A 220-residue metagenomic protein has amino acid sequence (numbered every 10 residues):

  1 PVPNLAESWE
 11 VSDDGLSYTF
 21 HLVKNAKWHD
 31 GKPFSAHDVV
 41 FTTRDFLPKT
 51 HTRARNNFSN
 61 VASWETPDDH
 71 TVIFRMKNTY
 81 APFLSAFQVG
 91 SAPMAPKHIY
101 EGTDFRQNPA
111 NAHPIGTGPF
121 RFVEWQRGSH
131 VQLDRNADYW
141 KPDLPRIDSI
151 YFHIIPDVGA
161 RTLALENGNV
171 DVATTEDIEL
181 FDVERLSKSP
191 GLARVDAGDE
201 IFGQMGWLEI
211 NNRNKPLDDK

Functional and structural regions predicted by a protein language model:
P1-D14, R44, N56, H113-T117: N-terminal lobe/hinge region of extracytoplasmic solute-binding protein
N4, F34, D38-D45, N56-N60 (+7 more regions): Extracytoplasmic/secreted proteins, especially bacterial periplasmic and envelope-associated proteins
D14-L16, V23-N25, V39, R44 (+8 more regions): Solvent-exposed coil/turn segments that connect beta secondary-structure elements in extracytoplasmic/periplasmic
S17, K27, F74, P142-H153 (+1 more regions): A local structural motif
H21, R55-Y100: Surface-exposed binding/hinge segments that line and control ligand-binding clefts or catalytic entry sites
F46, S63-E65, V123-Q132, Y151-D218: Extracellular/periplasmic solute-recognition and catalytic clefts
Q88-S149, G159: Gly/Pro-rich hinge or "lid" segments in bacterial periplasmic/extracellular proteins
